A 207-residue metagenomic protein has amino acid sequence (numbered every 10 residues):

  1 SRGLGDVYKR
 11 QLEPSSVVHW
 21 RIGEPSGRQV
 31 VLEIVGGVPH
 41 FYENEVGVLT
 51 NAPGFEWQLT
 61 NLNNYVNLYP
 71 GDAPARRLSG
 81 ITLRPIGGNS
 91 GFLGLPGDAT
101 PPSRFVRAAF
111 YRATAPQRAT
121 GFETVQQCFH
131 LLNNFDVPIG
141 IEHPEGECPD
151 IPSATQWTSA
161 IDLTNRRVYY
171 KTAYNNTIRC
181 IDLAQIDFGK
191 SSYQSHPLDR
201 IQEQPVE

Functional and structural regions predicted by a protein language model:
G3-Y8: Short, small-residue-biased leader/transition segments that mark boundaries at the very start of proteins
K9-I34: Non-catalytic, conformational "gating/processing" segments within enzyme and secreted inhibitor domains
S15-S16, P25, T50-E207: C-terminus-biased signal that marks the final domain/tail of proteins
E24-G27, E33-V38, N44-E45, D162-N165: Short acidic-glycine loop/turn motifs at beta-strand connectors
P39-F55: A terminal-accessory region detector
